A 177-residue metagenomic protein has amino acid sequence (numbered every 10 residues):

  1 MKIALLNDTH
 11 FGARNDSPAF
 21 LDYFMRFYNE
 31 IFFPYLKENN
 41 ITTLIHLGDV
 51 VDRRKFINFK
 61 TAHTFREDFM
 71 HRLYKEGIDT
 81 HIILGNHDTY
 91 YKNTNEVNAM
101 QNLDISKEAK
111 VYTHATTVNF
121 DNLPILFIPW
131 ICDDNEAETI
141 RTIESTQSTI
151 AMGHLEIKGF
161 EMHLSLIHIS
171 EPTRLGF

Functional and structural regions predicted by a protein language model:
K2, T9, A13-T117: Core catalytic region of metal-dependent phosphoesterases/phosphodiesterases, especially metallo-beta-lactamase-like
T9-F11, M152-K158, R174: Histidine-centered catalytic micro-motifs
S17, F56-I57, D134, E161-H163 (+1 more regions): A generic structural micro-environment signature that highlights single residues at secondary-structure boundaries
I41, T146-S148, R174: Short, well-ordered alpha-helix to beta-strand connector turns
L73-E76, T142-S145, S170: Short, conserved loop/helix-junction motifs that constitute active-site signature segments in enzyme catalytic cores
D88-I167: Conserved catalytic scaffold of divalent metal-dependent phosphoesterases
I167-F177: Single conserved hydrophobic/aromatic residue that forms the stacking wall/gate of nucleotide- or nucleobase-binding
